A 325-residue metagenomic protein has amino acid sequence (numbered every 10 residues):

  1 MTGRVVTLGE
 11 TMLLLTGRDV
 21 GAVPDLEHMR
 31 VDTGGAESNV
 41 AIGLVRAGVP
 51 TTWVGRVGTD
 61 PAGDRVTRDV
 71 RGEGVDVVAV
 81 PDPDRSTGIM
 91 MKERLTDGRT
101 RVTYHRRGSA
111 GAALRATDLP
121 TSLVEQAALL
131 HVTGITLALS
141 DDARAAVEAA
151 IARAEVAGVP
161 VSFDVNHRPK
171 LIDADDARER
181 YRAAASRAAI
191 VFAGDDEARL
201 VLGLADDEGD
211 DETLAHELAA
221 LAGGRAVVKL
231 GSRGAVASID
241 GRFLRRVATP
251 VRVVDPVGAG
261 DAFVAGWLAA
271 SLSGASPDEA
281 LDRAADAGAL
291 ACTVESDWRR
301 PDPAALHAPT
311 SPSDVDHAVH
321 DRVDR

Functional and structural regions predicted by a protein language model:
M1-V6, A152-V156, G203-R325: Conserved phosphate-binding/catalytic region of the ribokinase-like
M1-V75, H320-R325: Glycine-rich phosphate/adenosyl-contacting loop at the front of the ribokinase-like
R18-H28, V132, G241-V251: Glycine/charged-rich beta-loop-alpha catalytic/anionic-binding loops adjacent to active sites
I42, I89-E93, G234-A237: Short beta-strand scaffold segments in enzyme catalytic cores
L44, G194, G260: Short, conserved phosphate/pyrophosphate- and ester-handling motifs at nucleotide-, phospho-/glycolipid
P50-G134, P309-R325: Conserved N-terminal subdomain of the carbohydrate kinase-like
L129, I135-H216, R233-A235: Conserved beta-alpha-beta core of the PfkB/ribokinase-like small-molecule kinase fold
